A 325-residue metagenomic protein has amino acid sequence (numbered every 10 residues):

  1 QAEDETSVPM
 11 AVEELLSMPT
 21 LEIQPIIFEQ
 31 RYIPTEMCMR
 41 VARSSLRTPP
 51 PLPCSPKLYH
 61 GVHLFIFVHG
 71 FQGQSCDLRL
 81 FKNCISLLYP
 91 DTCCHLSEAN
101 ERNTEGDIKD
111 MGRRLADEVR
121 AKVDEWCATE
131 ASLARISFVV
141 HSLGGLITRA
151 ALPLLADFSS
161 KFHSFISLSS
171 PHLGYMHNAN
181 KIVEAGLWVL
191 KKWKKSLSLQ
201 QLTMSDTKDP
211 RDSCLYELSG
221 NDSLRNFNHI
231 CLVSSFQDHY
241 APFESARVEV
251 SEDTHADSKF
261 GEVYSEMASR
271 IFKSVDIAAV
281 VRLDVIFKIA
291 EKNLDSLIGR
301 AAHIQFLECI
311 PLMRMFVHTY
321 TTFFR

Functional and structural regions predicted by a protein language model:
Q1-S17, L21-V139, L143-R325: Lipid deacylating catalytic domains
